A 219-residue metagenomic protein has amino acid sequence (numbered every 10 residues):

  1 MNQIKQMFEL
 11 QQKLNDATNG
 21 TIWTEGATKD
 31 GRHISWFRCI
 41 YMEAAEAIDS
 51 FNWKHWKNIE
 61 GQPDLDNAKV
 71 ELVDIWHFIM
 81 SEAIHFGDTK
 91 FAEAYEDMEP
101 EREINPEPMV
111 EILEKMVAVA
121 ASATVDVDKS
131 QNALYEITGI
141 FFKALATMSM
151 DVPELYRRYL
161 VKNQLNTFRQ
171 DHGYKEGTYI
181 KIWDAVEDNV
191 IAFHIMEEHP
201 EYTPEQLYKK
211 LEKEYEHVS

Functional and structural regions predicted by a protein language model:
M1-S219: Flexible "arm" and connector segments at domain edges
